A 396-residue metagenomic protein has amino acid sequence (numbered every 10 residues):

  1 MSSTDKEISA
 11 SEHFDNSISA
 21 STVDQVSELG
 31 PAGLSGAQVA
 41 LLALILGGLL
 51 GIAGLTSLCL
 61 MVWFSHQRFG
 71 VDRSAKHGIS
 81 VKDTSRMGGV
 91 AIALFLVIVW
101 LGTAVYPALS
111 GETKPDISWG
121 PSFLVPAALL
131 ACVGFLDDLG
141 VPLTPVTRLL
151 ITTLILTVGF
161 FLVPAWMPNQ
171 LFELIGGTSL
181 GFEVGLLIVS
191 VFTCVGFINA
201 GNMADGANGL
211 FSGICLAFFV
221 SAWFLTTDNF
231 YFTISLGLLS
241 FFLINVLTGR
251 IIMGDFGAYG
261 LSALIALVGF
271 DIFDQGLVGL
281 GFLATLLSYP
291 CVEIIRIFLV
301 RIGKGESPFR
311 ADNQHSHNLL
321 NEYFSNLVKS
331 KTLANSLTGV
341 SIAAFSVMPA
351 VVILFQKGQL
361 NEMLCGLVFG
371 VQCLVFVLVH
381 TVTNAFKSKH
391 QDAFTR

Functional and structural regions predicted by a protein language model:
M1-D15: N-terminal acidic, proline/glycine-rich, low-complexity intrinsically disordered segments
F14, S19, V23-V292: "…together with the soluble PPM/PP2C metallo-phosphatase catalytic core" -> "…together with the soluble PPM/PP2C
L60-S85, I295-L333: Cytosolic, membrane-interface loops and tails of multi-pass inner-membrane proteins
D83, T144-T147, G181-F182, G254 (+3 more regions): Membrane-interface starts of transmembrane alpha-helices
F95-A104, L337-G358: Alpha-helical transmembrane segments and their membrane-interface junctions in multi-pass membrane proteins
P126-V141, G358-R396: Alpha-helical transmembrane segments and their immediate juxtamembrane interface regions
G276-L286, A350-V351, N361-V368: Structural signal for the N-terminal portions of transmembrane helices and their immediately preceding loop/interface
V292-K304, L378-K387: Membrane-helix cytosolic exit motif
